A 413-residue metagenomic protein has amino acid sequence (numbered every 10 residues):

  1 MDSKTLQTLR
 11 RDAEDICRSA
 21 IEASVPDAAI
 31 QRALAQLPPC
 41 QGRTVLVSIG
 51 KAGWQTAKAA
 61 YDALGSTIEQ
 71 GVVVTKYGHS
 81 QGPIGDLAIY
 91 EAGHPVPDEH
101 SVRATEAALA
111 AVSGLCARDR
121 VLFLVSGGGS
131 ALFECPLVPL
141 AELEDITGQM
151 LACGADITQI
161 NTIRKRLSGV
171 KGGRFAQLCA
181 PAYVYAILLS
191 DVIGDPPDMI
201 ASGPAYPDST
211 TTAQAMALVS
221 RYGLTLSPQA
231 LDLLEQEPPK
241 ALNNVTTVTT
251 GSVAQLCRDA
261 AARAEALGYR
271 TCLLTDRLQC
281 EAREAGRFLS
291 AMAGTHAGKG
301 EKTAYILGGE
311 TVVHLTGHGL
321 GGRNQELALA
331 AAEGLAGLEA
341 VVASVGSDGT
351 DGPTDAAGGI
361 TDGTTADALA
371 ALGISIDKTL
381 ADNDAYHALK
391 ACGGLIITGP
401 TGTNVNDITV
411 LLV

Functional and structural regions predicted by a protein language model:
M1-V47, Q55-T56: An N-terminal, well-structured beta->alpha segment
A59-I68, D86-I89, L109, S113 (+5 more regions): A glycine- and small-aliphatic-rich helix-loop capping segment at beta-alpha/alpha-beta transitions that lines
V74-A117, Q159, I163-R164: Glycine-rich oxoanion-binding loops at beta->alpha junctions
E91, V96-H100, L151-C179, D351-T379 (+1 more regions): Proline/glycine-rich low-complexity loops and linkers
P139-T225: Internal gly/pro-rich beta-alpha loop/helix module that stabilizes soluble enzyme cofactors or their anionic handles
A182-Y185, P207-F288, M292: Accessory alpha-helical/coil subdomains and C-terminal extensions that flank or cap enzyme catalytic cores
G268-S344, G352-P353: Active-site segments that bind and position negatively charged phosphate/pyrophosphate groups
L329-V413: Internal helix-turn-beta structural module
